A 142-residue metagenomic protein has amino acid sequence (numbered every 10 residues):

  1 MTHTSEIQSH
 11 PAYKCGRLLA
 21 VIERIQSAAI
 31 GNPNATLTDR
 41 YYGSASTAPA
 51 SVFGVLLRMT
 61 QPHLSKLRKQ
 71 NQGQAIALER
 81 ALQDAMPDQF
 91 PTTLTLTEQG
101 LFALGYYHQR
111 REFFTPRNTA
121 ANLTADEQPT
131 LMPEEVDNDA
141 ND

Functional and structural regions predicted by a protein language model:
M1-D142: Intrinsic-disorder/low-complexity detector
